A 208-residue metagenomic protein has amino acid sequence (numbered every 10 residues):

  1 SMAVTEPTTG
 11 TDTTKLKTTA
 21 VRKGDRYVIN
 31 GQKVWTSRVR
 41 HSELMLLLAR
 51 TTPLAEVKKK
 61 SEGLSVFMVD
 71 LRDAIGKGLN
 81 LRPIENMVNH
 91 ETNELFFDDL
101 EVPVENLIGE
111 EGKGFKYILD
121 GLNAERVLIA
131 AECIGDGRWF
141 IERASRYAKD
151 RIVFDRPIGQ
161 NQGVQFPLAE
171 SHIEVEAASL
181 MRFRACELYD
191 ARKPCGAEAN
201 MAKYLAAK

Functional and structural regions predicted by a protein language model:
S1-T5, L48: A short, Trp-centered hydrophobic/proline-enriched beta-strand micro-motif
P7-T18: Active-site-adjacent elements of ketosynthase-type condensing enzymes
T11, G78, N106-E111: Cytochrome P450 core scaffold surrounding the K-helix E-X-X-R motif and the conserved "meander" helix-loop region
V21, L47-T51, M68-D70, F96-D98 (+1 more regions): Short beta-strand-to-turn element immediately C-terminal to the catalytic PLP-Schiff-base lysine in fold type I
R22-Y27, E94-L100, V104, E110-K113 (+1 more regions): Alpha-helical interface subdomain recognition
R26, N30-L79: A short core secondary-structure module
V34-R40, M87-H90, A124-L128: Glycine-rich phosphate/pyrophosphate-binding beta-alpha loops
A74-E101: Flexible, small-/acidic-enriched active-site or ligand-binding loops
